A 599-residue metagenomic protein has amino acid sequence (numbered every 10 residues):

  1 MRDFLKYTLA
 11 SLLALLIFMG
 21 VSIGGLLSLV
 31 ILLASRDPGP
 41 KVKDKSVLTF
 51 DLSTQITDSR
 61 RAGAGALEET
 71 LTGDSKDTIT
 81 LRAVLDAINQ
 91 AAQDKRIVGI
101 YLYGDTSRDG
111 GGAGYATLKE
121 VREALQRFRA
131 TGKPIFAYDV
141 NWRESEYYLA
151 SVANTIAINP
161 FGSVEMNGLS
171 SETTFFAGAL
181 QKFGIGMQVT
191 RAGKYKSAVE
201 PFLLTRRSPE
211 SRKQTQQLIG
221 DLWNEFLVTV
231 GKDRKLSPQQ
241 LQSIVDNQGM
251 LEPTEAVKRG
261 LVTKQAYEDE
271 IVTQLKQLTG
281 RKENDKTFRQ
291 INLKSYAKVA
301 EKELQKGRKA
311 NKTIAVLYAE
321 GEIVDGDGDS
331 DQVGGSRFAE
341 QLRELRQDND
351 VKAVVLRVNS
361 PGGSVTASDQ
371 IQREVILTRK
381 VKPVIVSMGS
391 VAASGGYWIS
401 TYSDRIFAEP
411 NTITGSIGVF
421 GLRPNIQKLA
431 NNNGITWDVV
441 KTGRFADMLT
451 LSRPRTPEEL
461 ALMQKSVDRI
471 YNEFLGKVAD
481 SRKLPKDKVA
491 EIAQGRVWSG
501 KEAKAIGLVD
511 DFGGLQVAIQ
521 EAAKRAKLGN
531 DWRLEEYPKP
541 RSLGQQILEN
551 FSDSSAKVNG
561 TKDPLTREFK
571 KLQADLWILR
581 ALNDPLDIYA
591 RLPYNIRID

Functional and structural regions predicted by a protein language model:
R2-D37, K45: Hydrophobic alpha-helical transmembrane signal-anchor segments
V30-R36, V84-A87, V299-E301: Short alpha-helical segments and helix-capping/turn motifs at coil-helix boundaries
G39, L48-T173, Q305-L429: Cleft-lining beta-strand/loop regions that shape enzyme active-site pockets
K43, V152-N154, F183, G260-L261 (+2 more regions): Short, structured coil segments at secondary-structure junctions
D109, T173, A177-K276, Q427 (+2 more regions): Charged, glycine-interspersed solvent-exposed loop segments at helix/strand-loop junctions that cap or gate access
K232-D233, T263-A310, F420, L475-S481 (+1 more regions): C-terminal long alpha-helix characteristic of the crotonase
E303-D350, S466, P538-D599: Intrinsic disorder and flexible/low-complexity segments
Y318-G321, V358-S360, M388-S390, S403 (+10 more regions): Active-site proximal loops enriched in glycine and acidic residues that flank catalytic Cys/His/Asp and coordinate
